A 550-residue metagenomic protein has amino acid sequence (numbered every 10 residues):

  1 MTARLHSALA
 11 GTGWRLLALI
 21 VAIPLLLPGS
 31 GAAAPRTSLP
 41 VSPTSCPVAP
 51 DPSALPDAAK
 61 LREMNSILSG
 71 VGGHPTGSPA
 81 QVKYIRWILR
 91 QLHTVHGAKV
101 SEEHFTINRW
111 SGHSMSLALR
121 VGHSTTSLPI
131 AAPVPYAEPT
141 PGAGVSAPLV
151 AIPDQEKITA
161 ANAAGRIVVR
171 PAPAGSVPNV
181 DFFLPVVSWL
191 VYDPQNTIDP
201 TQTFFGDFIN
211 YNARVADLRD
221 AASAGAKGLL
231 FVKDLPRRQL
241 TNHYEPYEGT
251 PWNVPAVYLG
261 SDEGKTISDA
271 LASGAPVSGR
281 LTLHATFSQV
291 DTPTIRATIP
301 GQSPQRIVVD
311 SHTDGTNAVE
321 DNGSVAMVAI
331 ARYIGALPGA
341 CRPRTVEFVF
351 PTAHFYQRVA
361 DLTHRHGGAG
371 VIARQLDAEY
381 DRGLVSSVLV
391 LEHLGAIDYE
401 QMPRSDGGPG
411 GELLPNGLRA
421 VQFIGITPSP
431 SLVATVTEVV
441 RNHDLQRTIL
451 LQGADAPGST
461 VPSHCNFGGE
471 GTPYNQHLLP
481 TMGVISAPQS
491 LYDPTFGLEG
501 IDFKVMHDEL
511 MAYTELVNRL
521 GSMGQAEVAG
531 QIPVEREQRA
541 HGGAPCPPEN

Functional and structural regions predicted by a protein language model:
L39-V82, E103, P236-G249, H393 (+1 more regions): N-terminal capping segment at the start of a domain
P43, A54, A58, S66-P194: Noncatalytic luminal/extracellular "stalk/propeptide" segments of secretory-pathway proteins
P47-L55, S69-V82, A147-A151, D181-P194 (+9 more regions): Second-shell loop/turn segments in exported
T126, I130-A161, E245-D321, A329-A340: Soluble metallo-hydrolase cores and metallopeptidase-like ectodomains found primarily in the secretory/periplasmic
P304, P351-G471, T481: Metal-dependent peptidase/peptidase-like ectodomains
Y333-R365, G530: Short helix-loop-beta-strand segments that form the rim/entrance of peptidase-like active sites
V346, I485-N550: His/Asp/Glu-rich mid-to-C-terminal helical/loop segments that flank catalytic regions of hydrolases
L451-L510: Zn-dependent metallopeptidase/amidohydrolase metal-coordination segment
